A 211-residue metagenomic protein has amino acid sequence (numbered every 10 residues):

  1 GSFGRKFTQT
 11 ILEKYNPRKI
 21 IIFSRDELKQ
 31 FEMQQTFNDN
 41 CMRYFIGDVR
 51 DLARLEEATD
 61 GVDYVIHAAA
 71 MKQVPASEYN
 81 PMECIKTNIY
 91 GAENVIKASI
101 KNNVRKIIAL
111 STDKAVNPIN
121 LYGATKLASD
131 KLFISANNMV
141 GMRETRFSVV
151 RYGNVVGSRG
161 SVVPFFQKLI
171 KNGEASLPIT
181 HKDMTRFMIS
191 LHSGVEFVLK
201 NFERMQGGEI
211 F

Functional and structural regions predicted by a protein language model:
F3: Hydrophobic/small residue at the entry helix of a nucleotide-binding pocket
F7, I11-L12: Aromatic pocket-lining residues of Rossmann-like dinucleotide-binding sites
N16-K29: Conserved glycine-rich Rossmann-like NAD(P)H-binding loop of the short-chain dehydrogenase/reductase
S24, F45-I46, K86: Conserved residues in the N-terminal Rossmann fold of short-chain dehydrogenase/reductase
R43-Y64: Conserved Rossmann-fold cofactor-binding substructure of NAD(P)-dependent oxidoreductases
Y44, C84, I107, F147-V150: Hydrophobic/aromatic anchor residues within beta-strands of the central parallel beta-sheet of Rossmann-like
Y64-H67, M71-K131, S135: Conserved Rossmann-fold NAD(P)-dependent oxidoreductase catalytic core, especially the SDR/UDP-sugar
L121, L127-E209: NAD(P)-dependent short-chain dehydrogenase/reductase
